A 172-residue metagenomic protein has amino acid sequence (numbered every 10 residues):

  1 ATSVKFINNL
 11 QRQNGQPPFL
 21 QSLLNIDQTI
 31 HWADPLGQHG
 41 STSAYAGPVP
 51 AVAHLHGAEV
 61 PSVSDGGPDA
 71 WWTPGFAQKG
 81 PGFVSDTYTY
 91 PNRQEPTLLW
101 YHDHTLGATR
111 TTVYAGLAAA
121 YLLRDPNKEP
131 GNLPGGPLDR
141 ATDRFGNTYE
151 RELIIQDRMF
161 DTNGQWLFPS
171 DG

Functional and structural regions predicted by a protein language model:
A1-G172: Histidine-centered copper-binding motifs that mark active-site loops of extracellular/periplasmic copper enzymes
